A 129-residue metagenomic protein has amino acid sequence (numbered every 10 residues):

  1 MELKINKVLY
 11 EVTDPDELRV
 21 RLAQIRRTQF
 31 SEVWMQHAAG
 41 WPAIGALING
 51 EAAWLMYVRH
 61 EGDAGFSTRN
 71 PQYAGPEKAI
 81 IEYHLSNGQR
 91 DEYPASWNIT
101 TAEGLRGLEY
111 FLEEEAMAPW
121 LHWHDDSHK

Functional and structural regions predicted by a protein language model:
M1-F30, Y57-K129: Acidic, proline/glycine-rich low-complexity IDRs
T28-G62: The feature represents the first ordered module of a protein
